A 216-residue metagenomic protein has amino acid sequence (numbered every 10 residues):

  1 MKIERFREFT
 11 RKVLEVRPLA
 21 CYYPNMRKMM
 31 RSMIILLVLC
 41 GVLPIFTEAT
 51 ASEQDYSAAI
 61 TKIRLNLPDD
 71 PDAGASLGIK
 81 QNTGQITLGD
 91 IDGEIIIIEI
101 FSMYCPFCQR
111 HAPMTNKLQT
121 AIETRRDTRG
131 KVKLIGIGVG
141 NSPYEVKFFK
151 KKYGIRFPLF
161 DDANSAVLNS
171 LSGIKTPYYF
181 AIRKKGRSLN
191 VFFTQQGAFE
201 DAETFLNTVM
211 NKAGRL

Functional and structural regions predicted by a protein language model:
I34-P44: Bacterial N-terminal signal peptides
L65-I96: A short beta-strand-turn-helix
E94-I95, A112-G136: Conserved helix-turn-beta segment immediately C-terminal to the redox Cys motif in thioredoxin-like folds
E94-I96, F101-Y104, K175: Short pre-active-site segment immediately N-terminal to redox-active cysteine/selenocysteine motifs in thiol-based
I100-K117: Conserved redox-active cysteine motifs that mediate thiol-disulfide chemistry, especially di-cysteine Cys-X(1-2)-Cys
T124-A163: Conserved segment of the thioredoxin-like fold in thiol-based oxidoreductases
Y153-I155, N164-M210: Thiol/disulfide oxidoreductase modules built on the thioredoxin-like
